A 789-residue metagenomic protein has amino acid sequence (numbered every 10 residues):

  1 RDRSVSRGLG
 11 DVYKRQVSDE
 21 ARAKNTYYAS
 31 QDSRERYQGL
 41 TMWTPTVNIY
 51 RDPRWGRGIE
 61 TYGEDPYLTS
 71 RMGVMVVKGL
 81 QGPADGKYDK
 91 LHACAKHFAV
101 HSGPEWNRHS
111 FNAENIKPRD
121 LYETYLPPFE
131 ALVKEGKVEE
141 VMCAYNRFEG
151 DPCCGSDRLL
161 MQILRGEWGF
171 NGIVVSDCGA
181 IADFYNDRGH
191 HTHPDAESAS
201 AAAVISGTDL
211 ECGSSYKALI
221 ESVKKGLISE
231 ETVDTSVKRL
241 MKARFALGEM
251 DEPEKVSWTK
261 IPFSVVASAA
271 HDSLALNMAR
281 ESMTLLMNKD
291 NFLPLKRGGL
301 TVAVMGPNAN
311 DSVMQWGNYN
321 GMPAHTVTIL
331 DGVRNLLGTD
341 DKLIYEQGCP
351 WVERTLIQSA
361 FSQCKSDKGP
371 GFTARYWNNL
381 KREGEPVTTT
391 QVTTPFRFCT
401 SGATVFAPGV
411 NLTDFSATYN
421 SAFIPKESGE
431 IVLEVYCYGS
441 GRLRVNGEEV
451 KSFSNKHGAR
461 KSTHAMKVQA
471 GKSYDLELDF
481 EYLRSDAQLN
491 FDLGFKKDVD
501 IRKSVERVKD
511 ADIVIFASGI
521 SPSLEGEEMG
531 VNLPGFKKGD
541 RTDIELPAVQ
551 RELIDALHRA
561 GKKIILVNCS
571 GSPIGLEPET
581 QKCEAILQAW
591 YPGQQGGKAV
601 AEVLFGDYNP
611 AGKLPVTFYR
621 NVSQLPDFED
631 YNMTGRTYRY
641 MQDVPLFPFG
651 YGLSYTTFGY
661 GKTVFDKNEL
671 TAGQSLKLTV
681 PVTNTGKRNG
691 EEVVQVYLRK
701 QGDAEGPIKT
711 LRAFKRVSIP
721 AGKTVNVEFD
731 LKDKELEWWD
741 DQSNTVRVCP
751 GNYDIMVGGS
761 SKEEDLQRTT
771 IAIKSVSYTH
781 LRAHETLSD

Functional and structural regions predicted by a protein language model:
R1-W738, P750-V757, S761-E763: Glycoside hydrolase catalytic-domain context in secreted enzymes
L9, A783-D789: A short, hydrophobic C-terminal helix/tail in secreted or cell-surface proteins
Y13-Q16, V776-H780: Short, low-complexity export/processing leader segments characterized by acidic and small residues
S176, T779, E785-T786: Ser/Thr-centric signal marking residues that sit in or immediately flank functional binding/regulatory motifs
D741-Q742: Flexible, membrane-facing loop/turn or short amphipathic-helix motifs that contact lipid bilayers or gate lipid-binding
V746-V748: Structural recognition of alpha-helix starts/caps
D765-S777: Short beta-strand elements
